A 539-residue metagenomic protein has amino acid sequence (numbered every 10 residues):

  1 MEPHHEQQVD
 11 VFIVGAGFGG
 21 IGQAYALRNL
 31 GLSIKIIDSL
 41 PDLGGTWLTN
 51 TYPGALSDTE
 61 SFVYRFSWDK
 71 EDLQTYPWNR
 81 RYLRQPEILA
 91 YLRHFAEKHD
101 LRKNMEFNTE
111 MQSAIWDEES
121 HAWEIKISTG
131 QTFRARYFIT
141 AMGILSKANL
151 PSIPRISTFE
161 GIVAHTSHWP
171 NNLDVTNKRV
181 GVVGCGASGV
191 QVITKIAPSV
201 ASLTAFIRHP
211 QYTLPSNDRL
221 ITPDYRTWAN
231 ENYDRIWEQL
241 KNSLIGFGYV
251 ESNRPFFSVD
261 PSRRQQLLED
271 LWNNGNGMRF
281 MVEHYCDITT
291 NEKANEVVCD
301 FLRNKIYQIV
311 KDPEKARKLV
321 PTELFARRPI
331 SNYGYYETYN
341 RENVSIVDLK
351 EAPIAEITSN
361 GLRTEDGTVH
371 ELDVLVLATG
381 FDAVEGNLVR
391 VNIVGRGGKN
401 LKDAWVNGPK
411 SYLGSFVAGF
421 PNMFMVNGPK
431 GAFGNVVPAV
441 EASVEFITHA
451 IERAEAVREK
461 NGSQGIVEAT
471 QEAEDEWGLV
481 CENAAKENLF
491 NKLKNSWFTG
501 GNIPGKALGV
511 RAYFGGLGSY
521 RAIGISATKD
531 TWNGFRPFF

Functional and structural regions predicted by a protein language model:
E2-V11, A16-I156, N172, C185 (+1 more regions): N-terminal FAD-binding dinucleotide-binding subdomain shared by FAD-dependent oxidases/monooxygenases
T166-H168: Active-site glycine-rich loop that binds ribose-phosphate moieties when present
N177-K178, R317: Short, surface-exposed connector motifs at secondary-structure boundaries
K178-V200: Rossmann-like NAD(P)H-binding beta-loop-alpha module
